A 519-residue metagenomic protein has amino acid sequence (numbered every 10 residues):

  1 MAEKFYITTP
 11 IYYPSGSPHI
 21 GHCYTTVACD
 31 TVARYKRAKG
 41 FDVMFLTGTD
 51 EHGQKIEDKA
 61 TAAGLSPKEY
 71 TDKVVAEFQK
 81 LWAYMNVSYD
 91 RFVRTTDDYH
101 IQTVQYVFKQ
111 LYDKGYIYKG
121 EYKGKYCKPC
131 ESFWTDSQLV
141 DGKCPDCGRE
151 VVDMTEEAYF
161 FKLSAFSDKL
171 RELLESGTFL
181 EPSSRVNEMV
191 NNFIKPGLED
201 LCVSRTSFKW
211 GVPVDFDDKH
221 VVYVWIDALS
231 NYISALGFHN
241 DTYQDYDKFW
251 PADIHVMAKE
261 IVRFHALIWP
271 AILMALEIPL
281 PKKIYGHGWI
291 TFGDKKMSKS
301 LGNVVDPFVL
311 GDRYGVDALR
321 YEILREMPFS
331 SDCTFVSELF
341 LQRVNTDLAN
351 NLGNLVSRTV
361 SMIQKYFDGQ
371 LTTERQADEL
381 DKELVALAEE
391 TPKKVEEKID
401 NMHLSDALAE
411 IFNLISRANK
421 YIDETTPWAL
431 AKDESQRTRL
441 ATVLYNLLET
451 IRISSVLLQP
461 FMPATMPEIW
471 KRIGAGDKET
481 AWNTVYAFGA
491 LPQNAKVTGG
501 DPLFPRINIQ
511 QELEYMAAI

Functional and structural regions predicted by a protein language model:
M1-K4, G48, G120-K125, T135-C147 (+3 more regions): Basic, alpha-helical terminal appendages of large translation-related enzymes
A2-F179: N-terminal, positively charged nucleic-acid-binding surface of large information/translation enzymes
A2-T47, Y99-T103, M154-K365, A407-I411: Structured secondary-structure scaffolds
T31, E69-K80, Y106, R185 (+4 more regions): A non-catalytic, amphipathic alpha-helix used as a structural packing/dimerization or gating element in enzyme scaffolds
V43, K68, K282, N350 (+3 more regions): Short, solvent-exposed positions on alpha-helices
G115, Y223, K382: Gly/Thr-rich phosphate-binding loop signature of adenosyl cofactor/nucleotide-binding cores
K125-C130, G288-I290, L339, T372-E379 (+2 more regions): A glycine-rich phosphate-binding loop feature that marks nucleotide/adenosyl-phosphate handling sites
V262, I323-E326, S330, L339 (+4 more regions): Active-site-proximal binding-pocket segments
